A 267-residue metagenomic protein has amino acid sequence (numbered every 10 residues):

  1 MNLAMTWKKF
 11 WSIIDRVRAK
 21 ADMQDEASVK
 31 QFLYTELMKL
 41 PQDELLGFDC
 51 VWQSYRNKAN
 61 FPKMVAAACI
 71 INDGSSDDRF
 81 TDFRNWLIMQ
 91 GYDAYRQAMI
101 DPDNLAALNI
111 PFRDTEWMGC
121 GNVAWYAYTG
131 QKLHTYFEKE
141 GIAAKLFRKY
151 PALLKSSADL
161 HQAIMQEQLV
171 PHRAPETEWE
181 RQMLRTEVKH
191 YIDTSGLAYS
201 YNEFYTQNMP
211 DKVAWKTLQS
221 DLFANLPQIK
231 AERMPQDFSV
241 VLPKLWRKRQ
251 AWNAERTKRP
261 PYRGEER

Functional and structural regions predicted by a protein language model:
M1-Q42: N-terminal leader/targeting peptides and immediately adjacent processing regions
Q31, T35-D114, V170-R173: Core of folded catalytic or high-affinity ligand/protein-binding domains in predominantly eukaryotic proteins
Y95-Q97, D101-L242, W246-K248: Basic, alpha-helical nucleic-acid-binding regions used in initiation and control of genome expression
R256-R267: Non-Sec secretion/translocation targeting segments of pathogen effectors
